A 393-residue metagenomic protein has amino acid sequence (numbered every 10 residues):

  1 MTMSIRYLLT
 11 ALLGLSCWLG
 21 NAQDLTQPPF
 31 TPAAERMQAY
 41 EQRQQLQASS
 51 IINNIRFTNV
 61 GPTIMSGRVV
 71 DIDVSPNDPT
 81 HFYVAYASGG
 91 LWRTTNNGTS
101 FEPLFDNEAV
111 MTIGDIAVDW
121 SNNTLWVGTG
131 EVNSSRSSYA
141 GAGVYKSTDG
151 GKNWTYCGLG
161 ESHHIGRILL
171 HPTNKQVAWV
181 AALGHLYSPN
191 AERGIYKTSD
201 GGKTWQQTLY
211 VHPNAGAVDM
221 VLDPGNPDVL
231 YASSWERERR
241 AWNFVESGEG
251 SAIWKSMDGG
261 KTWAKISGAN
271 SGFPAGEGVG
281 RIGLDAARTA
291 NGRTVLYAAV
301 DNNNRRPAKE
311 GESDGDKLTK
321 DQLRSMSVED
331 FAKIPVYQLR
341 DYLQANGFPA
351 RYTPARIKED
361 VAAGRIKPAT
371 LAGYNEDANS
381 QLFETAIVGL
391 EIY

Functional and structural regions predicted by a protein language model:
M1-T26: Bacterial Sec-dependent N-terminal signal peptides
Q23-Y393: Beta-propeller blade termini and top-face loops
